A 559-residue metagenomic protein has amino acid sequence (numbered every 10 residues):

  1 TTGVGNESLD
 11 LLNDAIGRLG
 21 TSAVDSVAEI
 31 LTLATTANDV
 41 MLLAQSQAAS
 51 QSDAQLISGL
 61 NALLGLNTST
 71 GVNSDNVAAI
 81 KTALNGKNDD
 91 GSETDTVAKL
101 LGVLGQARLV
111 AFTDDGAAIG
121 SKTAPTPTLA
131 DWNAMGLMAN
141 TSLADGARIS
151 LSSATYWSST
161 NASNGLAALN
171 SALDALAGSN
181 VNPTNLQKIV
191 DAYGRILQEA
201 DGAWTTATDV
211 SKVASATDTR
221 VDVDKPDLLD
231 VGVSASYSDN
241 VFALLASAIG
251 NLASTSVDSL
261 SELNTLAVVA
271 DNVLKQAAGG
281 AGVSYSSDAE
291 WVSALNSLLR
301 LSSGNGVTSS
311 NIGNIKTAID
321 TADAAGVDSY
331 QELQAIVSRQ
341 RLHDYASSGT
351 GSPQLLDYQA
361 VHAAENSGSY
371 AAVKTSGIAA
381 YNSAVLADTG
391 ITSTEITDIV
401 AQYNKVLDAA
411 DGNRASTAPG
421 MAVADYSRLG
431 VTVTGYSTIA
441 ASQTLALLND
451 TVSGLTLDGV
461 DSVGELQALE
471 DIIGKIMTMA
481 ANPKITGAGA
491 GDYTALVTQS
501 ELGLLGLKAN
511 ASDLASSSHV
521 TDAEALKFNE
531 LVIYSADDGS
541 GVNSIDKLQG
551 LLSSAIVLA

Functional and structural regions predicted by a protein language model:
T1-A559: General marker for long, soluble alpha-helical cores
